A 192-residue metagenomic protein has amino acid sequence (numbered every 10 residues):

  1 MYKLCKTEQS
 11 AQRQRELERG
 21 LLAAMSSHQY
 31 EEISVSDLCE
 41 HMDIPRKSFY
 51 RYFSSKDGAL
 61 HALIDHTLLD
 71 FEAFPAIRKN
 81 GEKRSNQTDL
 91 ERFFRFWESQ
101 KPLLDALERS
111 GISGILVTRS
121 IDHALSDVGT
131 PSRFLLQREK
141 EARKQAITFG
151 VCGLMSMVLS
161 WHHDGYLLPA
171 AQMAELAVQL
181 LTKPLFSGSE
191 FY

Functional and structural regions predicted by a protein language model:
M1-S27, E32, D37, H41: Basic, helix-initiating cap at the start of DNA-binding domains
G20, Y52, A62: Residues in the recognition helix of alpha-helical DNA-binding motifs
S26-S27, I33, L63-D89, L104-D105: Amphipathic alpha-helical linker/stalk segments
D43-F53: Short hydrophobic/aromatic patch on the recognition helix
K83-T130: Helical hydrophobic small-molecule/effector-binding pocket
G111-Q137, E141-S156, F186: Amphipathic alpha-helical packing segments from all-alpha helical-bundle domains
S160-Y192: C-terminal peripheral helix-coil segments that are non-catalytic and often amphipathic
